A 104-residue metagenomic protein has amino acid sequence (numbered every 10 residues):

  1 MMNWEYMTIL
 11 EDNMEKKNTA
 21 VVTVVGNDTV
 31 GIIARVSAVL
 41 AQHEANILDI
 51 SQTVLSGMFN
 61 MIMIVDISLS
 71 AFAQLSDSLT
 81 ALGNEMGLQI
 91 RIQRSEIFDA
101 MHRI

Functional and structural regions predicted by a protein language model:
M2-I104: A conserved regulatory-domain signal marking ACT and ACT-like small-molecule sensing domains and adjacent regulatory
